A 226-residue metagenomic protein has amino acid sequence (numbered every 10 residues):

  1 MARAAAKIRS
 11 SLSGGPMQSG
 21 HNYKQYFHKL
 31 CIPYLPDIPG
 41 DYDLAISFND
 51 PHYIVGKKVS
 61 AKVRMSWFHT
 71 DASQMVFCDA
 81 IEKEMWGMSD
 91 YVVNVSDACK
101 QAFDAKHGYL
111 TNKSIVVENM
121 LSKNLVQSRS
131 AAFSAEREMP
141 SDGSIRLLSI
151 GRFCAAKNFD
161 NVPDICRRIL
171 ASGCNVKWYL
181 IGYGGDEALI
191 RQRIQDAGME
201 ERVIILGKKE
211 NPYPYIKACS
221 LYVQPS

Functional and structural regions predicted by a protein language model:
K24-I32, H69-M88: Nucleotide-sugar donor phosphate/pyrophosphate-binding loop at the beta->alpha transition of glycosyltransferases
P33, V126-R146: A short helix/loop element that forms part of the nucleotide-sugar donor recognition site in Leloir-type
L44-F48, H52-A72: Active-site proximal beta-strand in glycosyltransferases
A45-I46, M88-D97: A short beta-strand/loop micro-motif in the catalytic core of glycosyltransferases that engages the nucleotide-sugar
A98, M120: Carbohydrate-associated surface elements
I145-R168, C174, G185-R191: A conserved mid-protein helix/loop that constitutes part of the nucleotide-sugar donor-binding site
R191-K209: Nucleotide-activated donor-binding/catalytic signature segment of Leloir-type glycosyltransferases, i.e., the conserved
K217-S226: Acidic donor-binding loop of glycosyltransferase active sites
